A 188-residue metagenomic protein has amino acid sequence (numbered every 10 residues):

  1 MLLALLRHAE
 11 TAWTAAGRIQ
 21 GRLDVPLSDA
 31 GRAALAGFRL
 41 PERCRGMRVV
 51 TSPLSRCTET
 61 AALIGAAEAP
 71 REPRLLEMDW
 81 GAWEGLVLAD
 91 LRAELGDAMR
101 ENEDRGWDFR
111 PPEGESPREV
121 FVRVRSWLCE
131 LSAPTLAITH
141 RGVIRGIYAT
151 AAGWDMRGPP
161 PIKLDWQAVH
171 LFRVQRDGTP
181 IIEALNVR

Functional and structural regions predicted by a protein language model:
L2-A67, E94: Active-site-proximal alpha-helix that buttresses catalytic centers in soluble enzyme cores
L3, M47, L131-G142: Generic beta-sheet signal
T11, V143-I144: Short active-site segment of divalent metal-dependent hydrolases/proteases that encodes the spacing between
P26, A67-R74, D155-L164: Short hydrophobic/aromatic-enriched beta-strand-loop microsegments
R43-R74, R100, R173-R188: Conserved histidine-centered catalytic loops in small-molecule metabolism enzymes
T51-S52, V122, I138-T139: Short beta-strand scaffold positions
I64-R123: Phosphate-handling substructures
D155-P180: Domain-level recognition of soluble alpha/beta enzyme cores, biased toward histidine phosphatases/phosphomutases
